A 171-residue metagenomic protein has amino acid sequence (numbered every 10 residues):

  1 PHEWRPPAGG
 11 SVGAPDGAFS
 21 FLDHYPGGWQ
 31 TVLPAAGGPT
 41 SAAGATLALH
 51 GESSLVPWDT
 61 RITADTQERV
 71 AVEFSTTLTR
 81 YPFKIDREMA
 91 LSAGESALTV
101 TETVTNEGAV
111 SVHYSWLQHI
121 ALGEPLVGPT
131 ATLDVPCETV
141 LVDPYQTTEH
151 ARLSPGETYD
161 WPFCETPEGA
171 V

Functional and structural regions predicted by a protein language model:
P1-T99, V110-H113, H119-V171: Surface-exposed acidic/polar loop and edge beta-strand patches at domain peripheries
E102-G108: Asparagine-centered strand-capping/turn motif at beta-strand->loop junctions
